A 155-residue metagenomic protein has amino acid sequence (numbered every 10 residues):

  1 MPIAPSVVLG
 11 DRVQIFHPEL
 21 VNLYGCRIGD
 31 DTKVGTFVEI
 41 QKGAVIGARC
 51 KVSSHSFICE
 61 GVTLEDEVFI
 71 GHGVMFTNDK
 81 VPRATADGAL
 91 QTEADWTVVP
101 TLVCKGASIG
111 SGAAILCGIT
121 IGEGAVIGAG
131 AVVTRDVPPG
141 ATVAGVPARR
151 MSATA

Functional and structural regions predicted by a protein language model:
P2-P5, I15-G118, V146-P147, M151-A155: Flexible, glycine/small-residue-enriched loop-and-beta-strand segment within the central core of proteins
I119-D136, G140-T142: C-terminal/domain-terminus segments
